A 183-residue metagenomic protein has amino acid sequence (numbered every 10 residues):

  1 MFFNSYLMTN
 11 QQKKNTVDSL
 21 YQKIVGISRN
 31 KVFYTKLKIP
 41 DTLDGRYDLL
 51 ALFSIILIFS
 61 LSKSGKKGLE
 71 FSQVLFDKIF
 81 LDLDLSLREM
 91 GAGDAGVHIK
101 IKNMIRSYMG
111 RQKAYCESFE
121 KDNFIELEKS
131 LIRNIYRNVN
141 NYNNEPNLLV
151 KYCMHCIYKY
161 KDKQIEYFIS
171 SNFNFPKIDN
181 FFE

Functional and structural regions predicted by a protein language model:
M1-L52, I56-E183: Surface/interface-facing alpha-helical segments and adjacent flexible terminal/loop regions used for partner/assembly
